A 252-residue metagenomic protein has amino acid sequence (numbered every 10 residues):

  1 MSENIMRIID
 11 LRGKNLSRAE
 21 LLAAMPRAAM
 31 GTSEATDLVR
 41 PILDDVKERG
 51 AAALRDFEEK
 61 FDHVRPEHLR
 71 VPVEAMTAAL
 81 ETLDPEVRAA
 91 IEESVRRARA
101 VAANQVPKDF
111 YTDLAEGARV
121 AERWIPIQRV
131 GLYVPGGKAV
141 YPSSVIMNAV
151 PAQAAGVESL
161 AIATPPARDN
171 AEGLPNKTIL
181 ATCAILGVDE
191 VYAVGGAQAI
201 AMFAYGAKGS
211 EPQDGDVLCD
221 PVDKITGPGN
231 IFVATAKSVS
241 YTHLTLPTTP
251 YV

Functional and structural regions predicted by a protein language model:
S2-Q128: N-terminal Rossmann-like NAD(P)+-binding subdomain of aldehyde/semialdehyde dehydrogenases
T112-A181: Conserved small-residue-rich beta-alpha loop and adjacent elements that most often cradle the phosphate/pyrophosphate
K138-A149, A199-F203, N230-A236: Short glycine/serine/threonine-rich phosphate/pyrophosphate-binding segments that cradle anionic phosphate groups
M147-E158, A184-L186, A204-S210, K237-V239: Alpha-helix C-terminal capping segments
P165-R168, G196, N230: Short, ordered loop/turn segments at secondary-structure junctions
A181-A197: A glycine-rich helix N-cap at a beta->alpha junction
A193-V222: A charged, well-structured terminal subsegment
T242-T248: Conserved small/polar residues in nucleotide/adenosyl-binding loops
